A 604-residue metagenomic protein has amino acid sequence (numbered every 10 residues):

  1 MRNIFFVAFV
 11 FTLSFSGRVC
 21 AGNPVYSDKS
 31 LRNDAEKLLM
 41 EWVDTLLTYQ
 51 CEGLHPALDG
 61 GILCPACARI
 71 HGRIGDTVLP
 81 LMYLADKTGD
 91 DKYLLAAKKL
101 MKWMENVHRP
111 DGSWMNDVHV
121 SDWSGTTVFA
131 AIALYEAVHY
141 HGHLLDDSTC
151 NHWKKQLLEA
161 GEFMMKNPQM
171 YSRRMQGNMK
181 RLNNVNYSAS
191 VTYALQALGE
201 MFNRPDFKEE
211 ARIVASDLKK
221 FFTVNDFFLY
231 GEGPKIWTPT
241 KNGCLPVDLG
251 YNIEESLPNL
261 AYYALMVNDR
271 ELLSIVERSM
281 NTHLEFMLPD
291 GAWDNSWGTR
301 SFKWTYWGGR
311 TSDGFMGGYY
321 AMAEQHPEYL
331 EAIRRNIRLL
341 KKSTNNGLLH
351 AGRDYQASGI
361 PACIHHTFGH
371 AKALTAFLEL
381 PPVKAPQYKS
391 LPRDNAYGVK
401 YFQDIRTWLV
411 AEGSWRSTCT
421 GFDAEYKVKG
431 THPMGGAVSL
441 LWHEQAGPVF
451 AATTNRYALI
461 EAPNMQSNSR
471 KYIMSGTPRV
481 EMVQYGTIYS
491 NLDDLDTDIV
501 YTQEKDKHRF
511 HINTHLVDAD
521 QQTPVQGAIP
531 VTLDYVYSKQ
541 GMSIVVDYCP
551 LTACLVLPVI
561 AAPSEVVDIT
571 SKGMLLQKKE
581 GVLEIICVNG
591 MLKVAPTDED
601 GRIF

Functional and structural regions predicted by a protein language model:
M1-G22: Bacterial Sec-dependent N-terminal signal peptides
G22-D76, Y83-S113, L158, E162-M165: Low-complexity, Ser/Thr/Pro/Gly-enriched N-terminal "stalk/linker" regions
H55, A68-G72, I132, E136 (+1 more regions): Extracellular polysaccharide-recognition and catalytic grooves
P65-A68, D117-W123, N178-K180: Membrane-proximal lumenal/periplasmic loop motifs of glycosylation machinery
D86-D91, G142-N151, F202-P205, V267: Short coil/turn connectors between adjacent alpha-helices in alpha-solenoid helical repeat scaffolds
V120-Y171: Well-ordered mid-protein domain cores that form the structural environment of catalytic cofactors
R270-S274, R278, L284-S564, T570-K572 (+1 more regions): Extended polysaccharide-engagement surfaces of secreted carbohydrate-active enzymes
K579, E584-F604: Beta-strand-rich recognition/accessory modules
